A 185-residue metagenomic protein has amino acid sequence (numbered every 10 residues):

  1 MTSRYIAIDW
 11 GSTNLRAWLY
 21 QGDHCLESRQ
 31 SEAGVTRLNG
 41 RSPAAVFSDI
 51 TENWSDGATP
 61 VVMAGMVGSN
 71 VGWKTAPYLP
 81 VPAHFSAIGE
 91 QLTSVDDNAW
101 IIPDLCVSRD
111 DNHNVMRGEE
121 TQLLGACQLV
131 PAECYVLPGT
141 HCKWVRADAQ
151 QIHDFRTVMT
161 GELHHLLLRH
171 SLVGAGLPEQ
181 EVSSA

Functional and structural regions predicted by a protein language model:
R4-S42: Short glycine-rich, Thr/Ser-proximal phosphate-binding strand/loop in the N-terminal lobe of ATP-dependent enzymes
Y5-D9, P60-V62, E133-L137: Short glycine-aspartate micro-motif
G11-R16, V67-S69, T140-K143: Gly/Ser/Thr-rich loops at beta-strand to alpha-helix junctions that form or flank small-molecule/cofactor-binding
G22-H24, E52-G57, Q128-L137: Secondary-structure boundary elements
E27-Q30, A44-F47, G65-V71: N-terminal non-catalytic cap/leader segment that marks the start of a structured domain
L38, S108-A185: Glycine-rich phosphate-binding loop plus the immediately following alpha-helix
R41-W54: Short, well-ordered amphipathic alpha-helical segments that serve as non-catalytic structural scaffolds within diverse
E52-M116, A149: Short beta-strand-loop/turn "lid" adjacent to the catalytic site in phosphate-handling enzymes
